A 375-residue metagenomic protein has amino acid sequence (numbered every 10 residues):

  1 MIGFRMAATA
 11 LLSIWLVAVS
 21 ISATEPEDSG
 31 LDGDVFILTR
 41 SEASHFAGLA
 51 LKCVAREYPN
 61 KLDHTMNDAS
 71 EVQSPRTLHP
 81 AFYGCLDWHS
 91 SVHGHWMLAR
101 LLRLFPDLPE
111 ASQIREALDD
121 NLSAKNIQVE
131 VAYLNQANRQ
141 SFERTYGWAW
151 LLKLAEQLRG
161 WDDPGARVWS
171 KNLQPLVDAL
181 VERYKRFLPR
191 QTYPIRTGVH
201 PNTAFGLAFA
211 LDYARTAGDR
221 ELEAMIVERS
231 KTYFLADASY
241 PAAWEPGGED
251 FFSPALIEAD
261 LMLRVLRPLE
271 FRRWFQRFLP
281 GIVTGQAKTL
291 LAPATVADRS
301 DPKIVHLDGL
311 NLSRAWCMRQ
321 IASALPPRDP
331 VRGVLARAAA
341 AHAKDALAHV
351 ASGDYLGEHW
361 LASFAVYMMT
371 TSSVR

Functional and structural regions predicted by a protein language model:
M1-F4: N-terminal secretory signal peptides that target proteins for export/translocation
A8-V19: Bacterial N-terminal signal peptides
S20-P26: Signal peptide processing junction and immediate N-terminal pro/mature segment of secreted/exported proteins
D28-Y83: Low-complexity, Ser/Thr/Pro/Gly-enriched N-terminal "stalk/linker" regions
S29-L38, G48-K52, V92-L108, A149-G165 (+4 more regions): Well-ordered alpha-helical scaffold segments within catalytic/enzyme domains
D32-R40, P75-V92, A132-A149, R190-T203 (+4 more regions): Solvent-exposed loop and edge beta-strand segments that line ligand/cofactor-binding and catalytic clefts
T77-P80, G84, V92, L101-A214: Extended ligand-binding groove/face enriched in aromatic
A214-D354, E358-W360: Long, repeat-rich segments with strong aromatic
